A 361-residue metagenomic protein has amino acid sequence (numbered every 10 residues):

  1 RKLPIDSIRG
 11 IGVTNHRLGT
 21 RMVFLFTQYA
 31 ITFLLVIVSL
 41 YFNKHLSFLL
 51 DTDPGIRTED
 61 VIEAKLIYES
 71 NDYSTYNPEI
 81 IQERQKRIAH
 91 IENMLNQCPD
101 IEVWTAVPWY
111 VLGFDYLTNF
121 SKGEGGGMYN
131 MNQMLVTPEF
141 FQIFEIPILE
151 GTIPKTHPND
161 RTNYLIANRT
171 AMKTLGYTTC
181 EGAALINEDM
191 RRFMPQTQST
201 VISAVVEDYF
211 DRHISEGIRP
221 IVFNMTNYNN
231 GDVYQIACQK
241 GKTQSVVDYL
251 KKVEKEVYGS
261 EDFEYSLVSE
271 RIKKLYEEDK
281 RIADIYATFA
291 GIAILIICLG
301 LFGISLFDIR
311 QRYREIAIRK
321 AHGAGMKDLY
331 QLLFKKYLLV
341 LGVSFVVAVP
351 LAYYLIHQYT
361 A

Functional and structural regions predicted by a protein language model:
R1, Q28, L46, A64 (+10 more regions): Generic structural signal for small/hydrophobic residues in well-ordered secondary structure, especially within
R1-K2, L34, K44, K335-A361: Small-residue-rich transmembrane alpha-helices
R1-Y73, T360: Alpha-helical transmembrane segments of integral membrane proteins
K2-V13, L299-L339: Intracellular coupling helices
T20-H45, K280-R314, G342-V343: Hydrophobic alpha-helical transmembrane segments of multi-pass inner-membrane transport and secretion
N43-K173, T179, T197-Q198: Structured, solvent-exposed hinge/loop segments at the ends of secondary-structure elements
K86-R87, I91-V103, R169-G176, D189-A283 (+1 more regions): "Rare, low-scoring activations can occur in soluble or secreted enzymes where short amphipathic helices or signal
